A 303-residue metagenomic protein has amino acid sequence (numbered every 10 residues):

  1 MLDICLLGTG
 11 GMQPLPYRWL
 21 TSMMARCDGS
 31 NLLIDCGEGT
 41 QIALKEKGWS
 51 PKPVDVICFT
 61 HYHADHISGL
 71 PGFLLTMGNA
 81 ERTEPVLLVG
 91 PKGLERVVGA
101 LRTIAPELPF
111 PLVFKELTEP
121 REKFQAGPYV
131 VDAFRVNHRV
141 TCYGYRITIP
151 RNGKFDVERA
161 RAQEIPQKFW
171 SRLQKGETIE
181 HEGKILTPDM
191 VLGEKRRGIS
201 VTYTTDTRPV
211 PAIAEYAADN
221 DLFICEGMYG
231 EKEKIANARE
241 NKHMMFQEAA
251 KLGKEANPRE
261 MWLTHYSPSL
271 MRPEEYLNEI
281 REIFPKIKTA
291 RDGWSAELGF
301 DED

Functional and structural regions predicted by a protein language model:
M1-K47, P85, Y145-I147, G193-T204 (+1 more regions): Conserved beta-strand hairpin/beta-sheet module of binuclear metal-dependent hydrolase folds, prominently
C5, V89, V113-T118, D132-F134 (+1 more regions): General small-molecule cofactor/ligand-binding pocket signal
P16, Y129-Y216, L222-I224: Active-site-proximal loop/helix segment associated with metal-binding centers of metalloenzymes
I34-G37, V54-Y62, G90-P91, T202-T207 (+3 more regions): Active-site neighborhood of phospho(di)ester-bond hydrolases with catalytic His/Asp-centered motifs
E38-V89, V113-T118: Active-site metal-binding motif and surrounding structural segment of the metallo-beta-lactamase
G69-M77, V98-L101, M271-E279: Metal-dependent catalytic neighborhoods of phosphoester/phosphodiester hydrolases
R96-A105, F114-E119: A gly/proline- and charged-residue-enriched helix-loop-helix capping module
R121, V210-D303: Binuclear metal-ion centers of metallo-dependent hydrolases, dominated by the metallo-beta-lactamase
